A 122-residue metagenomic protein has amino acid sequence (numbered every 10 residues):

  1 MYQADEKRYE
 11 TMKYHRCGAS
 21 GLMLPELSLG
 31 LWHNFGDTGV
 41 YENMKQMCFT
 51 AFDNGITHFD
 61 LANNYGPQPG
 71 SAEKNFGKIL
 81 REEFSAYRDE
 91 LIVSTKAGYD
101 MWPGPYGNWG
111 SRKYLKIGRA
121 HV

Functional and structural regions predicted by a protein language model:
M1-I92, I117: N-terminal binding-site loop/beta-alpha segment at the start of enzyme catalytic domains that lines or forms
E83-K113: Structural motif corresponding to the early beta-alpha repeats
A120-V122: Conserved small/polar residues in nucleotide/adenosyl-binding loops
